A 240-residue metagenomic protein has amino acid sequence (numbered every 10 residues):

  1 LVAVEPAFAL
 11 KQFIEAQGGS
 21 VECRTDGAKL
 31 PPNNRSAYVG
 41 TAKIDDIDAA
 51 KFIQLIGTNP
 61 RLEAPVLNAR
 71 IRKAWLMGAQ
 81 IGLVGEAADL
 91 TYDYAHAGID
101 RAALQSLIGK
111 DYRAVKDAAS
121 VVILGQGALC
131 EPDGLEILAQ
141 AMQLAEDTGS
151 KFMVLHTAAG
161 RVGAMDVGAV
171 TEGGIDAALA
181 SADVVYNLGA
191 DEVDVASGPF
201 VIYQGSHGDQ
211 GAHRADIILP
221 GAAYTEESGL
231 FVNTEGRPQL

Functional and structural regions predicted by a protein language model:
L1-F8, L62-E63: Cofactor-cradling patches in redox/metallo enzymes
A7-L10, I14, A141-A145: Short amphipathic alpha-helical coiled-coil/interface segments
Q12-E22: Non-catalytic terminal/interface segments that mediate subunit docking, oligomerization, and allosteric communication
T25-L240: Non-catalytic alpha/beta scaffold blocks inside enzyme catalytic domains
